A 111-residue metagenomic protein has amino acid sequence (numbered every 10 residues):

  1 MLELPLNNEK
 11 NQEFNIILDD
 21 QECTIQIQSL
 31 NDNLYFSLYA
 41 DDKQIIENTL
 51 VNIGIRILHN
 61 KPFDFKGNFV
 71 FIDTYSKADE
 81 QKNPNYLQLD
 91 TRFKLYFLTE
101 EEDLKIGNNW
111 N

Functional and structural regions predicted by a protein language model:
M1-N31: Short, charged/polar N-terminal "headpieces" of proteins
E3, F69-F71, K94-F97: Ordered hydrophobic segments in well-structured contexts
Q12, L34, F93: Short beta-strand/loop motifs in extracellular/secreted proteins, especially within beta-sandwich accessory domains
N31-Y75: Acidic, aromatic-enriched beta-alpha/helix-loop junctions
A40-I46, A78-K94: A hydrophobic alpha-helical transmembrane-helix feature that marks the membrane cores and membrane-interface segments
P84-N111: C-terminal charged interaction modules
